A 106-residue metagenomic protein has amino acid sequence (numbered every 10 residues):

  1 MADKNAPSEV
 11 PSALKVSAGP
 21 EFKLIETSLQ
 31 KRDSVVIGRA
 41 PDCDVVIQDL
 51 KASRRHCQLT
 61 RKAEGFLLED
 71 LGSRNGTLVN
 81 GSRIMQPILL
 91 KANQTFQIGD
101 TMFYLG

Functional and structural regions predicted by a protein language model:
M1-L50, T60, Q97: Intrinsically disordered, low-complexity acidic Ser/Thr-rich regulatory segments
K23, C43-D44, S53, R74-T77 (+1 more regions): Short, surface-exposed beta-strand-loop junctions and turns on beta-sheet-rich folds
L24, D44, A63-E64, L68 (+1 more regions): A general structural-boundary detector
Q30, L67, L78-G106: C-terminal boundary/linker segments immediately following FHA domains
R32, A40-D42, A52-R54, A63-E64 (+3 more regions): A generic structural motif
R39, D49, R61, D70-L71 (+3 more regions): Residue-level recognition of conserved beta-strand positions in structured domain cores
